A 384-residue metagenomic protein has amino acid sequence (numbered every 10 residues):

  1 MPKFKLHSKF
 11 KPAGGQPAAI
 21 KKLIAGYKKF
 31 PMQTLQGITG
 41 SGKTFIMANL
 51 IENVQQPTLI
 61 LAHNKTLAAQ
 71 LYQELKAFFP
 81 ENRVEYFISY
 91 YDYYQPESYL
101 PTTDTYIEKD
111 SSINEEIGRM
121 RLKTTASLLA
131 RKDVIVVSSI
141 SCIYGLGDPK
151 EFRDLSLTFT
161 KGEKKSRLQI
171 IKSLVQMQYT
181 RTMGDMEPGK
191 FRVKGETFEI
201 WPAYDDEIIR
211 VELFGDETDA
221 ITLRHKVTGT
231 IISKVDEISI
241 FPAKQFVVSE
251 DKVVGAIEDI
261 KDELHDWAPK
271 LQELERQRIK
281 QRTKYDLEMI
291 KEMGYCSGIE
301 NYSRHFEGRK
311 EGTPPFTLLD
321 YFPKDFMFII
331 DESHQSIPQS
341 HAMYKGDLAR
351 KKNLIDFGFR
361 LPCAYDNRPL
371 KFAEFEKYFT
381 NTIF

Functional and structural regions predicted by a protein language model:
M1-F384: ASCE RecA-like P-loop NTPase motor cores that couple ATP hydrolysis to mechanical translocation on nucleic acids
